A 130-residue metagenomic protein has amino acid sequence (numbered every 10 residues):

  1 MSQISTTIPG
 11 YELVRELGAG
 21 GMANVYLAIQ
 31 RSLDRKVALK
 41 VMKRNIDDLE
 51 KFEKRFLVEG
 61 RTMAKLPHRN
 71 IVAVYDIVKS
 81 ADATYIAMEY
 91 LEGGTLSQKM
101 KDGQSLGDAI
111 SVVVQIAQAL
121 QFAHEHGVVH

Functional and structural regions predicted by a protein language model:
M1-H130: Conserved ATP-binding/catalytic core of the eukaryotic-like protein kinase fold, especially serine/threonine kinases
